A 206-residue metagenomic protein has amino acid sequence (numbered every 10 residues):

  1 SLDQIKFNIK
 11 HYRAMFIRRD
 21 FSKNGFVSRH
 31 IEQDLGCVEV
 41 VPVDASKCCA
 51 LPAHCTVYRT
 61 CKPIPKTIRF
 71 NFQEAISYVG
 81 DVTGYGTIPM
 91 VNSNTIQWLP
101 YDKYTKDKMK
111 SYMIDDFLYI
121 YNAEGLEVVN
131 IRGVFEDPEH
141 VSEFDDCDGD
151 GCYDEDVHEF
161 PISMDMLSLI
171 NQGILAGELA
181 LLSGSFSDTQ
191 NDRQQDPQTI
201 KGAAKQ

Functional and structural regions predicted by a protein language model:
S1-Q206: Glycine-enriched, solvent-exposed interface loops adjoining structured elements
